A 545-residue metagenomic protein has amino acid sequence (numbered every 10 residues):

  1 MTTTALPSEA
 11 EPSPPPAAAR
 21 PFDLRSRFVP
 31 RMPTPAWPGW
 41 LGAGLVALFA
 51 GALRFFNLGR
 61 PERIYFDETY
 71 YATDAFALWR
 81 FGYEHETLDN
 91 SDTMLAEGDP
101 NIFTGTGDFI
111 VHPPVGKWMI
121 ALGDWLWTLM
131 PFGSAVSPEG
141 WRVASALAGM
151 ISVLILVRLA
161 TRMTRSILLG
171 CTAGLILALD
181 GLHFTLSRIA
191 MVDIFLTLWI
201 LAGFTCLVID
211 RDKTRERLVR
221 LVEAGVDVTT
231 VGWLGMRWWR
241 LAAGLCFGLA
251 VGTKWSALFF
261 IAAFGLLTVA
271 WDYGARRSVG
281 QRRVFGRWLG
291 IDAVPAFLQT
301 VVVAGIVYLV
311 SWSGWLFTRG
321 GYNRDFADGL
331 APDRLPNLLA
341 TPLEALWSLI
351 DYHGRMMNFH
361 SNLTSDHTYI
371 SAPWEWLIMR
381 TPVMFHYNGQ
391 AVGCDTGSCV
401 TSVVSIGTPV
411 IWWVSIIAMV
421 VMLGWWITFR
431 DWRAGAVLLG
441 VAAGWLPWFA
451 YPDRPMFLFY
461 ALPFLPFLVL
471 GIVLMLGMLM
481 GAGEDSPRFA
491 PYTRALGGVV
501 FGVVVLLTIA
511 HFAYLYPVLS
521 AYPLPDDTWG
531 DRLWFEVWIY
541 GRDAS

Functional and structural regions predicted by a protein language model:
M1-L53, I291-A304, R494-V503: Start-transfer (signal-anchor) and selected internal transmembrane alpha helices of multi-pass inner/ER membrane
T2-S8, V231-W239, D272-Y273, R283-A327 (+1 more regions): Transmembrane helical bundles and short interhelical boundary loops of multi-pass, membrane-embedded
A50, A173-A178, F247, V251: Short helix- or helix-capping micro-motifs that position conserved polar/aromatic residues at function-defining sites
F55-P100, G105-G107, L289, P295-A296 (+2 more regions): Aromatic-rich transmembrane-lumenal/periplasmic boundary elements in polytopic membrane proteins
I64-Y65, P138, S145, L182-F195 (+1 more regions): Short acidic/glycine- and proline-prone juxtamembrane loop motifs at membrane-interface regions of multi-pass membrane
I110-I120, L129-I151, L186, A190 (+1 more regions): Loop-to-helix entry region of an early transmembrane alpha helix in multi-pass inner-membrane enzymes
E139-T164, A202, V421-M422: Transmembrane-helix motifs of polytopic, lipid-linked glycan transferases
M163-T164, G203-W239, T268-R276: Membrane-interface transmembrane helices that cradle and orient dolichyl/undecaprenyl
